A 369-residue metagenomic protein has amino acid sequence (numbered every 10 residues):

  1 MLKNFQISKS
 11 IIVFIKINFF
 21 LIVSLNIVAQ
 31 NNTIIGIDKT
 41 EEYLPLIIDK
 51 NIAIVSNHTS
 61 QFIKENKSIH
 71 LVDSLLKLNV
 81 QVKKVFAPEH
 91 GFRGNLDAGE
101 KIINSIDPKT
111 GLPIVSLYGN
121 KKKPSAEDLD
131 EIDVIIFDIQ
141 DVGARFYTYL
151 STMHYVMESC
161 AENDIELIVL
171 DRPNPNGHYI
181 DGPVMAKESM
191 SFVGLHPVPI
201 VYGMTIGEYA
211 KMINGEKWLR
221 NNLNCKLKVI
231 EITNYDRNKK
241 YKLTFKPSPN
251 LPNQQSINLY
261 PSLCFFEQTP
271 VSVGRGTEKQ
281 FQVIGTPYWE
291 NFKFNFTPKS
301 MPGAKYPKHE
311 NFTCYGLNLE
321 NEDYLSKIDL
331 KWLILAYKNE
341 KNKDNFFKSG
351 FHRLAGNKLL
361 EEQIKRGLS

Functional and structural regions predicted by a protein language model:
M1-N32: Bacterial Sec-dependent N-terminal signal peptides
Q81-H90, L170: Short internal beta-strands
R93-G99, I168-M190: Glycine-rich, charge-decorated loop segments at or immediately adjacent to ligand/cofactor-binding or catalytic sites
I103-I132, A144: Glycine-rich oxoanion-binding loops at beta->alpha junctions
D141-M153: Glycine/threonine-rich flexible loop motifs
M190-S262: Conserved anion/nucleotide-ligand pocket segment
T233-E310: Glycine-rich, aromatic-lined ligand/substrate-binding cores of catalytic and carbohydrate-binding domains
K279-S369: Conserved functional hotspot residues or short segments at active or partner-binding sites across diverse domains
